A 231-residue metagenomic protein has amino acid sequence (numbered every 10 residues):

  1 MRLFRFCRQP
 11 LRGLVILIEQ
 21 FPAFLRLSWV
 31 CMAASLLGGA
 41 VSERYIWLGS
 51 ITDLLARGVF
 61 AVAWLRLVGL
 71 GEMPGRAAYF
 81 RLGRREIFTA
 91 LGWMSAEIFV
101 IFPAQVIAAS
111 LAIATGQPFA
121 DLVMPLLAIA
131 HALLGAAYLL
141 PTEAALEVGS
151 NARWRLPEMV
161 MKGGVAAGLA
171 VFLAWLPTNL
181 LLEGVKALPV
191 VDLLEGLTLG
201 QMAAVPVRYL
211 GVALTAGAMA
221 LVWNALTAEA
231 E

Functional and structural regions predicted by a protein language model:
M1-E231: Hydrophobic alpha-helical membrane segments
